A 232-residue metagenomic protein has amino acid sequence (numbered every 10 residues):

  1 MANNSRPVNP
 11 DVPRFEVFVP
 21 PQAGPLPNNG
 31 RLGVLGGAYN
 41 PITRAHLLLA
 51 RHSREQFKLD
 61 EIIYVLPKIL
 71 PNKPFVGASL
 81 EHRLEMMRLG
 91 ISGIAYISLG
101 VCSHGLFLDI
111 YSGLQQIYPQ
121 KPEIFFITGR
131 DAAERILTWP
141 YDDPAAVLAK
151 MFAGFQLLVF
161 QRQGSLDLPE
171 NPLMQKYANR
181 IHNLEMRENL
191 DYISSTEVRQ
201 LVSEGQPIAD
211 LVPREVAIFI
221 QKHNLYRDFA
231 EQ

Functional and structural regions predicted by a protein language model:
M1-Q232: Nucleotidyltransferase catalytic core that binds NTPs
